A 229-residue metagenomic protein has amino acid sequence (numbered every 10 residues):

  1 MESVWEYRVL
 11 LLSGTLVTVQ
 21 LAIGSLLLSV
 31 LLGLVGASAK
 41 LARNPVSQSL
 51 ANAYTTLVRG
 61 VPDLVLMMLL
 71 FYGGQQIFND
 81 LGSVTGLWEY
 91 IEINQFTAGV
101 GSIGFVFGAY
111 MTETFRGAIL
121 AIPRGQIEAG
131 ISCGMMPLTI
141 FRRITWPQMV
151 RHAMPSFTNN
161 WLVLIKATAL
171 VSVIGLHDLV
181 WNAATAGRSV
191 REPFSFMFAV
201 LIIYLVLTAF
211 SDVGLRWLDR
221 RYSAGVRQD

Functional and structural regions predicted by a protein language model:
M1-D229: Transmembrane alpha-helices and adjacent helix-loop boundaries
